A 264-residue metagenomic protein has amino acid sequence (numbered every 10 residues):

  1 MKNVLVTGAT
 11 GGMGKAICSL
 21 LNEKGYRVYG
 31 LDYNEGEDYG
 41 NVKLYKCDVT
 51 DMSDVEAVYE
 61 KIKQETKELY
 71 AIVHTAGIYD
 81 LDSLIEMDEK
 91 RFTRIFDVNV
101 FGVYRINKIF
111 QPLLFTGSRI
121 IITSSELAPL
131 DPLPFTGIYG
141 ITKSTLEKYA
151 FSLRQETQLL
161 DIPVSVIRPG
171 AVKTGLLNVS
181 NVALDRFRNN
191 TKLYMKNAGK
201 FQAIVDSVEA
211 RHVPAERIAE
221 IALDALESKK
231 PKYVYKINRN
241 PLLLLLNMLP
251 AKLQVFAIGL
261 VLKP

Functional and structural regions predicted by a protein language model:
T10: Conserved glycine-rich cofactor-binding loop
G40-S53: Rossmann-fold cofactor-recognition segment
L44, M87, I95-F96: A hydrophobic alpha-helix adjacent to the NAD(P)-binding/active-site core of NAD(P)-dependent oxidoreductases, strongly
T75-D80: Conserved NAD(P)H cofactor-binding loop of Rossmann-fold oxidoreductase domains
S83-L84, R91-T93: Substrate-binding pocket helix/loop in short-chain dehydrogenase/reductase
N107, I141-T145: Active-site helix of classical SDR
L159-K232: SDR active-site lid
